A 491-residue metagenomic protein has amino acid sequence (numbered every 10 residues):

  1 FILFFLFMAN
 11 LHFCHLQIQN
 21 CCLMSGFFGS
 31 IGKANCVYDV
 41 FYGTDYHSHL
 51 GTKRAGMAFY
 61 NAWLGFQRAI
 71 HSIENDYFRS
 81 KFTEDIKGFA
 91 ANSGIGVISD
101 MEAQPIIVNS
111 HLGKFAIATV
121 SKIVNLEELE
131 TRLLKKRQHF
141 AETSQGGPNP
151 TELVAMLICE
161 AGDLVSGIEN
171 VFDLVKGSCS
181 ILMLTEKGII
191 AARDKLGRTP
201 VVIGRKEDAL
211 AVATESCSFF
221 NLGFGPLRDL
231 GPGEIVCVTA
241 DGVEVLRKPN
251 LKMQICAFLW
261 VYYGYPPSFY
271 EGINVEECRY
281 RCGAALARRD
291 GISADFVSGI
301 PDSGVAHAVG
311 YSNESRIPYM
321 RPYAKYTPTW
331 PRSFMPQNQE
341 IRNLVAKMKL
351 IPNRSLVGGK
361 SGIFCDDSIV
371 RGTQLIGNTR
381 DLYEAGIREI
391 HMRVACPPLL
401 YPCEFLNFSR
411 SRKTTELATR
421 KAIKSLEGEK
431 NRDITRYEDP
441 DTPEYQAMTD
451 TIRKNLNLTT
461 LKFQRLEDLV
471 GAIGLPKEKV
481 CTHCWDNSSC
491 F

Functional and structural regions predicted by a protein language model:
F1-H15: Hydrophobic alpha-helical signal peptides and transmembrane signal-/tail-anchor segments that drive secretory-pathway
N20-P232, C237-A294, I300, E389: Conserved short alpha-helical segments that host acidic/polar catalytic motifs at enzyme active sites
N35-V37, N125, R198-T199, F219-F220 (+6 more regions): Flexible loop/turn segments at secondary-structure boundaries
E186, D194-K195, D302, A324-K325 (+1 more regions): An acidic- and aromatic-residue-enriched active-site/binding cleft used to recognize and process polar
K187-G188, R205, G223-D229, T379-F491: PRPP-dependent phosphoribosyltransferase catalytic core
S293-S303, H307, H391, K462: Short glycine-rich phosphate-binding loop at a beta-alpha junction
V297, G304-Y311, S315, Y319 (+2 more regions): Extended, hydrophobic alpha-helical segments in both membrane/secreted and soluble proteins
R316-G362, G372, L400-S411: Short, glycine/charge-rich flexible loops or terminal/linker lids adjacent to PRPP-binding catalytic cores
